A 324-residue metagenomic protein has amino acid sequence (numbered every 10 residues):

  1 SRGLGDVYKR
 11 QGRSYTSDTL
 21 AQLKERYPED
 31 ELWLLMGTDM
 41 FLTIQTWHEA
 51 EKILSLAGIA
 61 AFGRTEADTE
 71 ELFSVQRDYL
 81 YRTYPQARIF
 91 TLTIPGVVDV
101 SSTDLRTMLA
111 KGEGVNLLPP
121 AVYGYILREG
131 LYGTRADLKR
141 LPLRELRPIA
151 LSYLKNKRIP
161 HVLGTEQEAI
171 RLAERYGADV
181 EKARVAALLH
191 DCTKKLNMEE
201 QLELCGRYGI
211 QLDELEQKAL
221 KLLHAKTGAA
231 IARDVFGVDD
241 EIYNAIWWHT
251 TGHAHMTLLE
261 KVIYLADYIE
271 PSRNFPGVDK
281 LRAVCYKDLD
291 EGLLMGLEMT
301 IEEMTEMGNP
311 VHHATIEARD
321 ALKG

Functional and structural regions predicted by a protein language model:
R2-Y8: Short, small-residue-biased leader/transition segments that mark boundaries at the very start of proteins
L4, L56-A57, A266: Short, well-ordered alpha-helix to beta-strand connector turns
R10-L141: Classical nucleotidyltransferase
D30-W33, A87, V238-N244, H255-T257 (+1 more regions): Short, structured loop/turn "capping" segments at alpha-beta junctions
T83-R128, S272-G324: Hydrophobic secondary-structure block in the mid-to-C-terminal portion of proteins
P148-S152, H161, I170-L297: Divalent metal-dependent catalytic cores for phosphoryl transfer on phosphate-bearing substrates
